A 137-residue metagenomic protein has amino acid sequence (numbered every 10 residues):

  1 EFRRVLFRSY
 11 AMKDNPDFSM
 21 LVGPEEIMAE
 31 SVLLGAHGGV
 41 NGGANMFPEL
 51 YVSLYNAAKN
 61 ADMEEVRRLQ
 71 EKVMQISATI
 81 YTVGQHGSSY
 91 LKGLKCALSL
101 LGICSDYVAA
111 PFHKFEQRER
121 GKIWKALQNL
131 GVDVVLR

Functional and structural regions predicted by a protein language model:
E1-L6: Short, small-residue-biased leader/transition segments that mark boundaries at the very start of proteins
F7, V22, E30: Hydrophobic alpha-helical
A11-L21: Short beta-strand/loop segments at the ligand-binding rim of alpha/beta enzyme cores
D14, E26-R137: Structured C-terminal cap/extension of enzyme domains
